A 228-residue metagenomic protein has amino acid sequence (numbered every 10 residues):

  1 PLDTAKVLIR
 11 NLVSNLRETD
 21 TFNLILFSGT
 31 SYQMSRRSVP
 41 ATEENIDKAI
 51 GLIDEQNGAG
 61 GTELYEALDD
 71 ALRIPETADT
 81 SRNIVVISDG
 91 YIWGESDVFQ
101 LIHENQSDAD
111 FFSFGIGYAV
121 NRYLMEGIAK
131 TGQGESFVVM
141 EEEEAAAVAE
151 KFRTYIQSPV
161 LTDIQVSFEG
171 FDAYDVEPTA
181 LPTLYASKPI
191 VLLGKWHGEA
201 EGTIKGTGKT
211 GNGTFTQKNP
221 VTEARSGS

Functional and structural regions predicted by a protein language model:
P1-S228: Exposed acidic/Ser/Thr-rich ligand/metal-binding surfaces
